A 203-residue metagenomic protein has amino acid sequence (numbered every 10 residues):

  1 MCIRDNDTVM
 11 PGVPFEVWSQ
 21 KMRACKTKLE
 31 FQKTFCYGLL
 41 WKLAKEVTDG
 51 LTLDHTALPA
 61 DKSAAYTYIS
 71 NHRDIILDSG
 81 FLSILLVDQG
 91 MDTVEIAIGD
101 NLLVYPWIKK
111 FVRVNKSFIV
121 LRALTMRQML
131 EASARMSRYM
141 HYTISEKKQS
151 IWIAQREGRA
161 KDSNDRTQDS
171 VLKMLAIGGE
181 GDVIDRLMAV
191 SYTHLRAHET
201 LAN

Functional and structural regions predicted by a protein language model:
M1-N6, T193-T200: Conserved small/polar residues in nucleotide/adenosyl-binding loops
M1-Y66, H72-S83, V87, K109 (+1 more regions): Membrane-anchoring hydrophobic helices of lipid-metabolizing enzymes
L58, D100, G158-A160: Conserved short loop/turn motifs at secondary-structure junctions
A60-T125, M129, A176-R186: Catalytic core of membrane glycerolipid acyltransferases/transacylases, capturing the structured, soluble-facing
T67-I69, I96-I98, W152-Q155, A189-R196: Extended hydrophobic secondary-structure segments that form protein cores and membrane-embedded regions
V94, E131-A134, R138: Basic/hydrophobic alpha-helical interface regions
A123-L130, R159-D165: Flexible, glycine/proline-enriched loop segments at strand-loop-helix junctions that form or flank small-ligand binding
M136-M188: Loop-centered beta-sheet repeat module
